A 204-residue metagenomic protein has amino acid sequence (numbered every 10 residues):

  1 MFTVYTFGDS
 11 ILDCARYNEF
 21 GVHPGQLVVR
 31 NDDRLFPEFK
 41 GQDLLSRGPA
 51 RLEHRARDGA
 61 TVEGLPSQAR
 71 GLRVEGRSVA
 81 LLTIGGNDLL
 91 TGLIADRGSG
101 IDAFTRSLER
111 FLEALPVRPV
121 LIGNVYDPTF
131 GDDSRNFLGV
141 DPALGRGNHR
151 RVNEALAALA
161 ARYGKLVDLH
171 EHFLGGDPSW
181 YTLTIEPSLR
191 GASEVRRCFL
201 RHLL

Functional and structural regions predicted by a protein language model:
M1-A56, V74-G76: Serine-esterase "nucleophile elbow" of acetyl-processing enzymes
M1-T3, E63-A80, S107-P116, A158: Short amphipathic alpha-helices and their capping/turn segments at secondary-structure boundaries
E19-G25, S134-A143, G176-S179: Short glycine/proline- and charge-enriched loop/turn segments that cap or connect secondary-structure elements
P24-L35, S99-R106, D141-R151: A short acidic, glycine-rich active-site loop that binds or catalyzes chemistry on phosphate/adenosine moieties
L44, H149-E154, R162-K165, W180-L204: Histidine-centered active-site loop/cap adjacent to the catalytic His in serine esterases/O-acetyl transfer systems
E63-A103, D127: Oxyanion-hole/transition-state-stabilizing segment in secreted/luminal serine hydrolases and related acyltransferases
N124-D127, L169-E171: Short, well-ordered beta-to-alpha junction loops that form the rim of enzyme active sites and present histidine/acidic
F130-V167: Substrate-gating cap/lid alpha-helix
